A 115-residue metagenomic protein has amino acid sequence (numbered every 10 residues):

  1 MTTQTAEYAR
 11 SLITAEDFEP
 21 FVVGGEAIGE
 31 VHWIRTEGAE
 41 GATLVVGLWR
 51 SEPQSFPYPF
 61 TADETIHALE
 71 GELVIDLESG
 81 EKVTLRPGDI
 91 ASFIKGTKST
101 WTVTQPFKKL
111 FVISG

Functional and structural regions predicted by a protein language model:
M1-T43: A short, N-terminal "cap"/entry segment at the start of jelly-roll beta-barrel domains of the cupin/DSBH fold
T43-F60, I94-K95: Conserved short histidine dyad/triad with adjacent acidic residue
S51, F60-I75: Short, conserved beta-strand element in jelly-roll/cupin
Y58, I75, K109-F111: Short hydrophobic/aromatic-rich beta-strand segments that constitute the beta-sheet cores of beta-sandwich/beta-barrel
S79-K95: Short acidic-glycine-tyrosine-enriched beta hairpin
D89, K95-G115: Ligand-binding loop in jelly-roll beta-barrel domains
